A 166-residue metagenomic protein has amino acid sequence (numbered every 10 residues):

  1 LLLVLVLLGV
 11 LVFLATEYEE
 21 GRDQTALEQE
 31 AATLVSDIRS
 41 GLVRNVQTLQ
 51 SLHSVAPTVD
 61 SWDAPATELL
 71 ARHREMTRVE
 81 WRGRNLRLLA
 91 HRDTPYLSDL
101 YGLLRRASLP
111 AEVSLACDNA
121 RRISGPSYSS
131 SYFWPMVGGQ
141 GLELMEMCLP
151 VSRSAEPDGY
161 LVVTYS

Functional and structural regions predicted by a protein language model:
L3-D60: Juxtamembrane extracytoplasmic/periplasmic/luminal helical "stalk" adjacent to the first N-terminal
P57-S166: Intrinsically disordered, low-complexity polar/acidic regions
